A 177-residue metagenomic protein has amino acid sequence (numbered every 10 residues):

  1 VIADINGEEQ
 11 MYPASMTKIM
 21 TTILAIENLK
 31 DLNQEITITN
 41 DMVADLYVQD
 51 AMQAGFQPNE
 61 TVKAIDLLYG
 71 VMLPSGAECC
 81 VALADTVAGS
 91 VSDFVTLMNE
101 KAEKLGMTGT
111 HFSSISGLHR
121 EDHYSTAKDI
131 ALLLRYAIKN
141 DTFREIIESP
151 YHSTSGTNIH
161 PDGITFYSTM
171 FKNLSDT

Functional and structural regions predicted by a protein language model:
V1-K128, R135-D141: Active-site-adjacent loops and short helices of periplasmic peptidoglycan-processing enzymes
M107-T108, H119-T177: Domain-terminus/edge residues, biased toward the C-terminal soluble/receptor-binding domains of extracytoplasmic
